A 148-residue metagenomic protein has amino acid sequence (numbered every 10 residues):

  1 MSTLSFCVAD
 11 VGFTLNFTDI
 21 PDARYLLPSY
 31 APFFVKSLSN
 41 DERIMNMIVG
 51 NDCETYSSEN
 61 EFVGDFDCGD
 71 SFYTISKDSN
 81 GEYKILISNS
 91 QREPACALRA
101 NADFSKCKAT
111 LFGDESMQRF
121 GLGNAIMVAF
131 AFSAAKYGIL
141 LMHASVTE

Functional and structural regions predicted by a protein language model:
M1-V146: A noncatalytic interaction/capping subdomain that flanks phosphate/NTP-handling catalytic cores
